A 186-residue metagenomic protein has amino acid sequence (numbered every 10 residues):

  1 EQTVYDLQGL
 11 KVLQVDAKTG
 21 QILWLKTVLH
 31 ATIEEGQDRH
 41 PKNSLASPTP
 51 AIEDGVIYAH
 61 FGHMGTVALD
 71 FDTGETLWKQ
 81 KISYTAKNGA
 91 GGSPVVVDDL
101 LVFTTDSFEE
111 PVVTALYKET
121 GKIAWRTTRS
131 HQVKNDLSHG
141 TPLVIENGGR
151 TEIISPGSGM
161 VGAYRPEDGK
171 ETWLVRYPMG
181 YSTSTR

Functional and structural regions predicted by a protein language model:
E1-R186: Noncatalytic, solvent-exposed loop/strand surfaces of beta-propeller-type extracellular/periplasmic domains
